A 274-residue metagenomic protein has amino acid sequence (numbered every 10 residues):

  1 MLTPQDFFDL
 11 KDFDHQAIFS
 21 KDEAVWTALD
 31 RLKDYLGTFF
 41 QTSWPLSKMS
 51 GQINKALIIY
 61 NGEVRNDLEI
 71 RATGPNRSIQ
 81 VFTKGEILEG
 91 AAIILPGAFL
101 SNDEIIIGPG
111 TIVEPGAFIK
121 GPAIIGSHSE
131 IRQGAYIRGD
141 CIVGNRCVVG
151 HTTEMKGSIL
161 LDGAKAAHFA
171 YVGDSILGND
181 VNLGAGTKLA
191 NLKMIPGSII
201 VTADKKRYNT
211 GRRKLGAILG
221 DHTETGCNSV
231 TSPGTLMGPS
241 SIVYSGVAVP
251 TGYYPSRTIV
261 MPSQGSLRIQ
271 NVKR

Functional and structural regions predicted by a protein language model:
M1-A92, P96, S240, G246 (+2 more regions): Terminal amphipathic alpha-helical/low-complexity segments used for targeting or macromolecular assembly
M1-L2, D6-D9, I107-A123, D174 (+3 more regions): Solvent-exposed, charged interface segments at domain starts and junctions
G37-S43, Y60-N61, I106-I119, T152-G157 (+2 more regions): Short, charge-rich amphipathic segments
L57-P75, I79, S101-E104, G110 (+3 more regions): N-terminal short leaders/motifs
I59, I94, I105-I107, I125 (+6 more regions): Hydrophobic beta-strand core residues of beta-sandwich domains
A72-T73, H151-T152, G157-R274: Glycine-rich hexapeptide-repeat left-handed beta-helix
E86-D162, A167: Glycine- and small hydrophobic-enriched segments that form the cores of compact globular domains
